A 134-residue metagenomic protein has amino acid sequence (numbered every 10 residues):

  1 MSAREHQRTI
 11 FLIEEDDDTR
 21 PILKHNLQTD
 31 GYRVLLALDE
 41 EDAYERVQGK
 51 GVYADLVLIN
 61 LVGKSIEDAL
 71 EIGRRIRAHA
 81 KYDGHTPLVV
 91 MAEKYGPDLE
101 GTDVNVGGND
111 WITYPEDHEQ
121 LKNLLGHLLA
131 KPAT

Functional and structural regions predicted by a protein language model:
M1-D18, H85, G101, T113 (+1 more regions): Non-catalytic signal-transmission and effector/linker regions of two-component phosphorelay proteins
D17-L36, E40-E41: Two-component/phosphorelay signaling modules centered on CheY-like receiver
H25-D30, R46-Q48, T102: Alpha-helical interaction/dimerization surfaces of two-component signaling modules
L36-L56, N60: Acidic, metal-coordinating helix/loop segments flanking the phosphotransfer/catalytic sites of two-component signaling
Q48-V52, R77-H85, V106: Conserved phosphotransfer cores of two-component systems
L58-R77, G84: Conserved phosphotransfer microenvironments
I59, K81-Y95: A short, hydrophobic beta-strand element within the central beta-sheet of small alpha/beta folds
E67-E71, A92-T113: Alpha4 helix (beta4-alpha4-beta5 surface) of REC/receiver domains from two-component response regulators
